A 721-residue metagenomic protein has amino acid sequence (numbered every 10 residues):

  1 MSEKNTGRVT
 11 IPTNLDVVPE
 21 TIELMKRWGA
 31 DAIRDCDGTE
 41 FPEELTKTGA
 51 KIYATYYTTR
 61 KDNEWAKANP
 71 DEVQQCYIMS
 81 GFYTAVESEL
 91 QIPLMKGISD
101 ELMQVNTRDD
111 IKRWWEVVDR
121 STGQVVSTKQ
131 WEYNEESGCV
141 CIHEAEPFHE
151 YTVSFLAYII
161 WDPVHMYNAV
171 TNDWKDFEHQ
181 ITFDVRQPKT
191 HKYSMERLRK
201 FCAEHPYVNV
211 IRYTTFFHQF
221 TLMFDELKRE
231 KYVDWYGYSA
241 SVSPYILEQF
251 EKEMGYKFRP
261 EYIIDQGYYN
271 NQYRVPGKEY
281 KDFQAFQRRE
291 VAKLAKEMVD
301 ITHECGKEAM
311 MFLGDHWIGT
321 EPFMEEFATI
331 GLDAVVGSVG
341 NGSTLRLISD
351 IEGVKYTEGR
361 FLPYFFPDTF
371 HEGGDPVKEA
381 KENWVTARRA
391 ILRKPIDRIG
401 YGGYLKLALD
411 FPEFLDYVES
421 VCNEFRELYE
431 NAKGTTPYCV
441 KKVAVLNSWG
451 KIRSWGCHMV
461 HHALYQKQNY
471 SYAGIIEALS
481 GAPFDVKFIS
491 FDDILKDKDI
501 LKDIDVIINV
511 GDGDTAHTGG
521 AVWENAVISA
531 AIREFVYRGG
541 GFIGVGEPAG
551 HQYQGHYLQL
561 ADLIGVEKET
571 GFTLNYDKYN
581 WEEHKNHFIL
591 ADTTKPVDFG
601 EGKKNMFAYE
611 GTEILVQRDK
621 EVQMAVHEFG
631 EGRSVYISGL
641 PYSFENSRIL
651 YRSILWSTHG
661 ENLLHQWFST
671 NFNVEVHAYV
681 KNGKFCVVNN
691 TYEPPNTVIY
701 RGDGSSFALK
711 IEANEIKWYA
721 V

Functional and structural regions predicted by a protein language model:
S2-R60, E64-S99: Noncatalytic N-terminal accessory/assembly modules of large enzymes
G7-L15, A30-C36, E101, T171-K192 (+9 more regions): The substrate-binding groove and active-site-proximal loops of carbohydrate-active enzymes, especially glycoside
T10-I11, D16-K51, R197-T214, F327 (+4 more regions): Catalytic domains of carbohydrate-active enzymes, especially glycoside hydrolases
L45, N63-A66, L198-R199, N209-F216 (+11 more regions): Hydrophobic targeting/anchoring helices
D71-T329, L347, K433: Polysaccharide-binding and catalytic clefts of secreted carbohydrate-active enzymes
L222-D225, Y232, K406-V440, S480 (+5 more regions): Extracellular ligand-binding/catalytic regions of CAZymes and related secreted enzymes and adhesion modules
A463-F488: Short helix-loop-beta junction
G519-K595: A glycine-rich, often tryptophan-bearing local segment used as a flexible ligand/cofactor-contacting loop or short
